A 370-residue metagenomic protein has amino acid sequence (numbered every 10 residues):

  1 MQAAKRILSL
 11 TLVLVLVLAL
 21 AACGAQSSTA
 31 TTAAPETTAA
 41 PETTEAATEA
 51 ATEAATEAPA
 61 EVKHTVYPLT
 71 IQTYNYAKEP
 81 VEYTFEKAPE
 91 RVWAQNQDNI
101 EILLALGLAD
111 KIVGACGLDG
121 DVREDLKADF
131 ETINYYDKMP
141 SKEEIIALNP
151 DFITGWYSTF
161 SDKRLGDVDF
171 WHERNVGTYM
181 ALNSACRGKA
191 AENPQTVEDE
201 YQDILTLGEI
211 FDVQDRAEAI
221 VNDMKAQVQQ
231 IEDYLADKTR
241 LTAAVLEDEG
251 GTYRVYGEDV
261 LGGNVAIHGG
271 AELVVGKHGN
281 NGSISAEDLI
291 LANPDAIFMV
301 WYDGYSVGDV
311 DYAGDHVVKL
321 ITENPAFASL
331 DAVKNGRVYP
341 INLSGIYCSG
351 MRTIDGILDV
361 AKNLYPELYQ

Functional and structural regions predicted by a protein language model:
M1-T11: Bacterial N-terminal signal peptides that target proteins for export
L12, C23-I100, E209-V245, N363-Q370: Bacterial Sec-exported substrate-binding components of ABC uptake systems
L18-A22: C-terminal motif of bacterial Sec signal peptides marking the signal peptidase cleavage site
Y74-E79, E131-E143, H278-A286: Short helix-initiation/N-cap motifs at beta->coil->alpha
R91-S158: A short, structured surface patch at a secondary-structure boundary
L118-V122, F130, V255-N281: Alpha-helical, coiled-coil/dimerization segments enriched in small aliphatic residues
D121, F160-G166, V176-T206, T239-G263: Extracytoplasmic ligand-binding site segments that recognize negatively charged/polar headgroups
P194-I204, E209, E218, M299-Q370: Structured C-terminal subdomain patch of bacterial secreted/periplasmic proteins
